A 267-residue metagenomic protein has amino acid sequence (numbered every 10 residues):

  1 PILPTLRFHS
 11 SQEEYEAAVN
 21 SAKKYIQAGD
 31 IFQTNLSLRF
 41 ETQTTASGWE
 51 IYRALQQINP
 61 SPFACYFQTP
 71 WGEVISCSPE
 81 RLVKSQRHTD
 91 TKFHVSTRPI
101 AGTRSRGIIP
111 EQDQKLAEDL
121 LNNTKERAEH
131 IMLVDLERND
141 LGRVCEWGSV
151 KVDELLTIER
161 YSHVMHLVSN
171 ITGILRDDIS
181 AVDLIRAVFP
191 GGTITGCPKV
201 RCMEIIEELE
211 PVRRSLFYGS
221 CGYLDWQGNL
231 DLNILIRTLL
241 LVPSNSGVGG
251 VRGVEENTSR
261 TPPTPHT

Functional and structural regions predicted by a protein language model:
P1-N245, G253-R260, H266-T267: Extended alpha-helical targeting/anchoring segments, especially N-terminal organellar/secretory targeting helices
